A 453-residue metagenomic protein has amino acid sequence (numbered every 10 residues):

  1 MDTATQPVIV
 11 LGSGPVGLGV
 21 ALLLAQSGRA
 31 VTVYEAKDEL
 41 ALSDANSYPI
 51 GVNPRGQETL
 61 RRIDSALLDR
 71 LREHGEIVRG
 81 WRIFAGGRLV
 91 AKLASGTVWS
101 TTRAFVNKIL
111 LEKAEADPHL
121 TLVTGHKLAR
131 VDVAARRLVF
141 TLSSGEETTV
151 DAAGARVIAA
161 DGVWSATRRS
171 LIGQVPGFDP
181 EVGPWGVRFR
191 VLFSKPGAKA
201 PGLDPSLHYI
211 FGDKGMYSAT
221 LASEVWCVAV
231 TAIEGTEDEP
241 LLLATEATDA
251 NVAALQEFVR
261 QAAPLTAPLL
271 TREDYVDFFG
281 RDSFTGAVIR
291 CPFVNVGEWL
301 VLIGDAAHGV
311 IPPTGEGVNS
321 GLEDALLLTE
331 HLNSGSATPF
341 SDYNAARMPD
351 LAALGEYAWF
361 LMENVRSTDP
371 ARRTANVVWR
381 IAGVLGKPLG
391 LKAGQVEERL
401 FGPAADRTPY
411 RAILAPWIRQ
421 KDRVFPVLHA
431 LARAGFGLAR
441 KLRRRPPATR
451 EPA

Functional and structural regions predicted by a protein language model:
D2-V8, A25, N53-V191, D406-I413 (+1 more regions): Conserved N-terminal helical subregion
A4-T5, P268-L269, E330-A453: C-terminal helical "tail/cap" subdomain of flavin- and related membrane-associated enzymes
V10-Q26, K37, I158-A159, L192 (+1 more regions): Conserved mid-domain beta->alpha element of the FAD-binding
A25-A45: Glycine-rich FAD pyrophosphate-binding loop
D38-T59: Conserved N-terminal glycine-rich FAD pyrophosphate-binding loop of Rossmann-like flavoproteins
R70-H74, T121, R260-F279, S336-N344 (+1 more regions): Acidic/histidine metal-binding catalytic segments
E112, D117, H126-R130, A135-S283 (+2 more regions): Conserved FAD-binding catalytic core of PHBH/FMO-like flavoproteins
